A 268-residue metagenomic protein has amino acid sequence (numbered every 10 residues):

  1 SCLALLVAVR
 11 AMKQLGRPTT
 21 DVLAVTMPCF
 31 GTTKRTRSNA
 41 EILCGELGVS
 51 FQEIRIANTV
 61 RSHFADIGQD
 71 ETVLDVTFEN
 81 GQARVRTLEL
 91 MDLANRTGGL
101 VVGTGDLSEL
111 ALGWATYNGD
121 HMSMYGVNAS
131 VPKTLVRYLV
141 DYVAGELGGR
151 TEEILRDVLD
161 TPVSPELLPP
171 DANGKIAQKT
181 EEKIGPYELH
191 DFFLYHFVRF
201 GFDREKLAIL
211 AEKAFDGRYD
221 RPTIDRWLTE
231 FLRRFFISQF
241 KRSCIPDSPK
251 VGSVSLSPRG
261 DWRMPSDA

Functional and structural regions predicted by a protein language model:
S1-A268: ATP/NTP-dependent adenylation/nucleotidyl-transfer catalytic domains that generate, transfer, or process NMP-activated
